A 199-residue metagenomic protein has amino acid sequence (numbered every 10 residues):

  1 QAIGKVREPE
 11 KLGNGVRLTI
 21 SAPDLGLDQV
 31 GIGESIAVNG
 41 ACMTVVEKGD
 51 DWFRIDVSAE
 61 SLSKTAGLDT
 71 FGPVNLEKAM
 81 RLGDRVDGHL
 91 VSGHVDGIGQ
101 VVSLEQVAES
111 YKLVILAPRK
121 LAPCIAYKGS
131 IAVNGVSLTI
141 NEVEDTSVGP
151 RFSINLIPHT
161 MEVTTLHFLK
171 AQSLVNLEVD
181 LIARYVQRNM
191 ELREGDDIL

Functional and structural regions predicted by a protein language model:
Q1-L199: Conserved loop->alpha-helix
